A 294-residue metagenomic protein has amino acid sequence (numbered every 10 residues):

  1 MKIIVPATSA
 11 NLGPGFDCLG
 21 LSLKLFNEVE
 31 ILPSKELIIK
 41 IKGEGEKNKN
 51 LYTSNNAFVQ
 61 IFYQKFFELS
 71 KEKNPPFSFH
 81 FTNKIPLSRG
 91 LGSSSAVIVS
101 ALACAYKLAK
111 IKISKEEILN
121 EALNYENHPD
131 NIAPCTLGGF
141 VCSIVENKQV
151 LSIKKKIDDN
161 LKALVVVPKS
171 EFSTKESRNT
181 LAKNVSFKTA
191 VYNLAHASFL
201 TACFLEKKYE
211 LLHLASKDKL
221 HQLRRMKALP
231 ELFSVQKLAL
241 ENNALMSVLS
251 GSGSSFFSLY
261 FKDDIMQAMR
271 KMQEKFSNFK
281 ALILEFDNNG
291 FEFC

Functional and structural regions predicted by a protein language model:
M1-R89, K107, I111-I113, F286-N289 (+1 more regions): ATP-binding N-lobe of GHMP and related small-molecule kinases
V5-C18, T82-Y106, N127-N131, M246-F256: Glycine/serine-rich anion-binding loops at beta->alpha junctions that coordinate negatively charged ligand groups
N11-L12, G20-L23, K71-E72, Y125-E126 (+5 more regions): Solvent-exposed alpha-helices and their adjacent loops that cap or buttress functional pockets in soluble metabolic
L12, F204-C294: Glycine-rich, charge-dense phosphate/pyrophosphate-binding loop(s) and the adjacent flexible "lid"/catalytic subdomain
L25, L91-S114, T136-V141: DPxDG-like acidic metal-binding loop motif
P33, V145, P168, S258-K262: Short beta-strand-to-loop capping motifs
I113-D159, S247: Alpha/beta catalytic cores of group-transfer enzymes, especially the acyltransferase/condensing modules of polyketide
N160-N242: Acyltransferase
